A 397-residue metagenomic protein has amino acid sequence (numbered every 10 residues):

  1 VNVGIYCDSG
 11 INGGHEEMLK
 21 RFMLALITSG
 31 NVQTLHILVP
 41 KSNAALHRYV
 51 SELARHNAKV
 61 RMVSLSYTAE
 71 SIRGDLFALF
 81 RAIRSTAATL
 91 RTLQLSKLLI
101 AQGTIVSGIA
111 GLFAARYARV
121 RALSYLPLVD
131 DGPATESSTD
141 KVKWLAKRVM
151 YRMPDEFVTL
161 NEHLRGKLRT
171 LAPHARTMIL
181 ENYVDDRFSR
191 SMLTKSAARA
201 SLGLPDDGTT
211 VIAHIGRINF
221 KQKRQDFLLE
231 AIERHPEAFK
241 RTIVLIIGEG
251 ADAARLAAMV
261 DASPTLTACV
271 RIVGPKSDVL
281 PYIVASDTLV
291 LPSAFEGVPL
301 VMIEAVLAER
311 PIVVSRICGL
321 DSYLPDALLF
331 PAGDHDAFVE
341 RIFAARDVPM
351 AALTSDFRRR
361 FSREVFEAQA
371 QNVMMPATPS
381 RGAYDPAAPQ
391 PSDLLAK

Functional and structural regions predicted by a protein language model:
G13-L24, T210, R217-R234, A251-A254: A conserved mid-protein helix/loop that constitutes part of the nucleotide-sugar donor-binding site
A45, L79-A82, L98-A118: An aromatic- and histidine-rich active-site surface loop
H56-R61, A257-G274: Nucleotide-activated donor-binding/catalytic signature segment of Leloir-type glycosyltransferases, i.e., the conserved
G103, P275, A294: Aromatic "clamp/platform" in nucleotide-sugar-dependent glycosyltransferases that forms part of the donor/acceptor
H163, Y183: Carbohydrate-associated surface elements
S189-P205, A352: A short helix/loop element that forms part of the nucleotide-sugar donor recognition site in Leloir-type
M302, P311-V314: Short hydrophobic beta-strand element within catalytic cores of glycosyltransferases and related nucleotide-activated
P325-D336, I342-D347: Conserved acidic donor-binding segment of nucleotide-sugar-dependent glycosyltransferases
